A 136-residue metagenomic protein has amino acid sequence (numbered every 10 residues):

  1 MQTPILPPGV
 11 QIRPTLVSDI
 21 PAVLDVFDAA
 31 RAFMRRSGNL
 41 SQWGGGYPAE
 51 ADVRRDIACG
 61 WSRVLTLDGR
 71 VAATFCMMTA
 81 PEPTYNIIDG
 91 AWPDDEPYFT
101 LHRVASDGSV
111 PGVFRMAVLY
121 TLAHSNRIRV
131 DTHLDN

Functional and structural regions predicted by a protein language model:
M1-L6: Short acidic N-proximal helix/loop "leader" segments that mark the beginning of a domain or an inter-domain linker
Q11-D25: A short beta-loop-alpha structural element at the N-terminal edge of CoA-dependent acyl/N-acetyltransferase catalytic
T15, V104-S106, T132: Hydrophobic adenine-recognition pocket in adenosine-nucleotide-binding enzymes
R31-A51: Conserved GNAT-fold acetyl-CoA-binding loop/helix
C59-F75: Conserved beta-hairpin
F75-S109: Conserved acyl-donor/pantetheine-binding loop and adjacent beta-alpha core of acyl/acetyltransferases and related
S109-A123: Conserved acetyl-CoA-binding loop-helix of GNAT-fold acetyltransferases
A123-D135: Conserved GNAT acetyl-CoA-binding A-motif
